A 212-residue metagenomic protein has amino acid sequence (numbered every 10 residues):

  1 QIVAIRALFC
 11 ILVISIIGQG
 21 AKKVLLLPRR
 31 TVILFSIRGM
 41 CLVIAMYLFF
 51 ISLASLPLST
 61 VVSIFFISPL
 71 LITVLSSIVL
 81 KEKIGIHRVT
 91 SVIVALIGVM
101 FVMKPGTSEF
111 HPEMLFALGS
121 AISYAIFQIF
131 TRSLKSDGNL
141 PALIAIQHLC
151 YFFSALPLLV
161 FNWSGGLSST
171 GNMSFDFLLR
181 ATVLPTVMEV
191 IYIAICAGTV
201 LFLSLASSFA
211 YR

Functional and structural regions predicted by a protein language model:
Q1, L48-I64, N139-P141, L205-R212: Structural motif at transmembrane-helix junctions in multi-pass transporters
I5, I37, I64-I67, H87-T90 (+2 more regions): Hydrophobic core positions of alpha-helical segments in small-molecule transporters and transporter systems
L8, S15, G39-Y47, P69-V74 (+5 more regions): Hydrophobic/small/kink-forming positions within alpha-helical transmembrane segments of polytopic membrane proteins
I11-I37, I86, L149, F153-R212: Membrane-interface interhelical linkers
I14, E109-L167: Transmembrane alpha-helical segments that form core, pore/gating elements of small-molecule transporters/exporters
I51-L56, M103-P112: Membrane-interface helix caps and helix-loop-helix hairpins in membrane proteins
S68-T90, F209: C-terminal transmembrane-helix exit sites in multi-pass transporters
H87-K104: Hydrophobic transmembrane alpha-helices of multi-pass small-molecule transport proteins
